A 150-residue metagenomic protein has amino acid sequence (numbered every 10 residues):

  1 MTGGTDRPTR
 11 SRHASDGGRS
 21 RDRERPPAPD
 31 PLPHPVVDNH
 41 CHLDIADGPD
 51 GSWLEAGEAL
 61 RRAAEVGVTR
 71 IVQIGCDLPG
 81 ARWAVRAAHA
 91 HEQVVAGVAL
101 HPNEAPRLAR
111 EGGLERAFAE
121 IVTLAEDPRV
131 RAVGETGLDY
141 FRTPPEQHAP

Functional and structural regions predicted by a protein language model:
M1-P150: Mid-domain alpha/beta scaffold segments of enzyme catalytic cores
